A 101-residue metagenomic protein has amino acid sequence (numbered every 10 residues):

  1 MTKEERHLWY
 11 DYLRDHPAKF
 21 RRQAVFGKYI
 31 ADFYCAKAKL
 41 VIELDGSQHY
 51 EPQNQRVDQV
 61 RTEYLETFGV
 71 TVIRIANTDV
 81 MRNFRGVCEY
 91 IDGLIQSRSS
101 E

Functional and structural regions predicted by a protein language model:
M1-E101: Nucleic-acid endo/exonuclease domains
